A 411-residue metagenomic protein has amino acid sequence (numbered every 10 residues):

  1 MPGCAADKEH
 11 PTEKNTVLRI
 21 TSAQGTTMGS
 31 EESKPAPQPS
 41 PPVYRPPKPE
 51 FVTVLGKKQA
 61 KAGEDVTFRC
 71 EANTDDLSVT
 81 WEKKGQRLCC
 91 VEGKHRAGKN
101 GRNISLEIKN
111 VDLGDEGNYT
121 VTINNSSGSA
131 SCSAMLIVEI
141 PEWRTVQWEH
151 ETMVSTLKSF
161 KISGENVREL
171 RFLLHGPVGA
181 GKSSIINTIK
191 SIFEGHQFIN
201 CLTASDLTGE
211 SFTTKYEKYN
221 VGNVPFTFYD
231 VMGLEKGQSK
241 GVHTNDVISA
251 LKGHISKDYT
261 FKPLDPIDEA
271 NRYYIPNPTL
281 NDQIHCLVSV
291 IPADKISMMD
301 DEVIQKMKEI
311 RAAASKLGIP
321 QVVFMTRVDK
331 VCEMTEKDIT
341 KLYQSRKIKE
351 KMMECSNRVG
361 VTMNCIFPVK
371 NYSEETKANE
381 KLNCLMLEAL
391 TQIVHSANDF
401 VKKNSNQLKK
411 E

Functional and structural regions predicted by a protein language model:
P2-D7, V17-D65, K83, E107 (+7 more regions): Short, flexible boundary segments at extreme N-termini or domain junctions of P-loop NTPases and their
G56, S78-S105, G114: Immunoglobulin-superfamily Ig-like beta-sandwich domains in protein ectodomains
D65-E71: A short beta-strand segment in extracellular, disulfide-stabilized domains
A72-L77: Short proline/glycine-enriched turn/loop motifs at strand-loop junctions of beta-rich domains
F160, G164-N166, I189-I319, R327-Y343 (+3 more regions): Switch- and interface-adjacent substructures of P-loop NTPase systems
R171-E194: Glycine-rich phosphate-binding P-loop
Q283, K316-L317, C355-M363: A structural motif corresponding to the C-terminal end of an alpha-helix and its immediate exit/capping segment
